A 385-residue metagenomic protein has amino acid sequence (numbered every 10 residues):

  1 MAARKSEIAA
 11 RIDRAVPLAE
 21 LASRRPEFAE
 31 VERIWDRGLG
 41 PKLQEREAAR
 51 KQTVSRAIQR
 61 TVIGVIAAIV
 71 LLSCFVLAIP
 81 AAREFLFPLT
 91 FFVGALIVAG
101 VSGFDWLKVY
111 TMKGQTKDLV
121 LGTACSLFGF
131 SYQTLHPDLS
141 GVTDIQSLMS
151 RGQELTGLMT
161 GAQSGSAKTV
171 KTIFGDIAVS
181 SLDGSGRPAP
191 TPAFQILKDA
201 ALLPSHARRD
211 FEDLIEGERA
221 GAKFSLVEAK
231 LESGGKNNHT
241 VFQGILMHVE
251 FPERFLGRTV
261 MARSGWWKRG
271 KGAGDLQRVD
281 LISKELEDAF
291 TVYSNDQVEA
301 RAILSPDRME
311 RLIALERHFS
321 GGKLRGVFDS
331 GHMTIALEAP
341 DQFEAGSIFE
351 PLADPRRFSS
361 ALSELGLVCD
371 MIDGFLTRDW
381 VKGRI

Functional and structural regions predicted by a protein language model:
A2-A57: Basic, amphipathic N-terminal segments
E30, I34, G38, K42 (+4 more regions): Exposed alpha-helical structural elements
K51-S73: Transmembrane alpha-helical segments and their cytosolic interface motifs in multi-pass membrane proteins
R60-I63, G122, S126-F128, T134-I385: Charged, low-complexity intrinsically disordered regions
I69-A81, G100-D105: Short hydrophobic alpha-helical membrane-anchoring segments
F75-I97: Hydrophobic alpha-helical transmembrane segments
A99-T123: Transmembrane-cytosolic junction motif
